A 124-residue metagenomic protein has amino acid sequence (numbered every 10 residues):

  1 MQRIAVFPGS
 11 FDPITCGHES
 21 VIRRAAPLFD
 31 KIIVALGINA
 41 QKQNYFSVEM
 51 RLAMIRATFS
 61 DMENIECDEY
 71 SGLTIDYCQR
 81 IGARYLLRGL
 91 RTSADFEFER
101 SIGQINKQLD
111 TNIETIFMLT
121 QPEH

Functional and structural regions predicted by a protein language model:
M1-H124: Nucleotidyltransferase catalytic core that binds NTPs
